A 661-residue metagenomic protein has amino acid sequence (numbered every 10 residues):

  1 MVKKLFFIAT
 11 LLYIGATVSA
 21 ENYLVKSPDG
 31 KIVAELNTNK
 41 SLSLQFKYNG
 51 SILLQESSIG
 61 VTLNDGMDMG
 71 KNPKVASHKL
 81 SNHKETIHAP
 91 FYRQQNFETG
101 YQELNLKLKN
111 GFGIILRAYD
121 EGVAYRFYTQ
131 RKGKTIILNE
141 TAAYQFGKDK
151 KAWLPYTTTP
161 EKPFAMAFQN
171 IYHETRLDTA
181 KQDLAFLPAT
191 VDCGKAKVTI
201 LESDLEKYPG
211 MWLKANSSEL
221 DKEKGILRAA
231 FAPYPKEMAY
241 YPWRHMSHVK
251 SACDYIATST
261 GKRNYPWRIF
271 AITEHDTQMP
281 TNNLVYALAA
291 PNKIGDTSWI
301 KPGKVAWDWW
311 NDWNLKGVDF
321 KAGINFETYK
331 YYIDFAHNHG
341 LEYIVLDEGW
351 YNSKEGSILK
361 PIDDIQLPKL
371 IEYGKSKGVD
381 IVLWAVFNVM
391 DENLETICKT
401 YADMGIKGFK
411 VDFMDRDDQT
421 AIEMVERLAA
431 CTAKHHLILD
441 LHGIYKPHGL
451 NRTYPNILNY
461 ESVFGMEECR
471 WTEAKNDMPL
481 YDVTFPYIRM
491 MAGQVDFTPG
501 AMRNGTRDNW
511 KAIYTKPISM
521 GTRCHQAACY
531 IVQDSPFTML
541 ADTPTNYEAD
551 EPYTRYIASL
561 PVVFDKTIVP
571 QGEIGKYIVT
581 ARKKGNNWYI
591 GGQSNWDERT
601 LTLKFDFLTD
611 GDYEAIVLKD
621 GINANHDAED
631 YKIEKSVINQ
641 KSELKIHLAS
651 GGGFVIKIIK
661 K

Functional and structural regions predicted by a protein language model:
M1-N22: Bacterial Sec-dependent N-terminal signal peptides
N22-A287: N-terminal accessory beta-strand-rich subdomains and adjacent acidic, glycine-rich linkers that precede catalytic cores
I256-F335, H339: An acidic-aromatic substrate-binding cleft motif
A336, D412, L439, V532 (+1 more regions): Conserved, mostly hydrophobic/aromatic
D347-T522: Aromatic- and carboxylate-enriched substrate-binding clefts and catalytic-loop regions of carbohydrate-active enzymes
D542-Y589, Q593, N625-E629: Glycan-recognition and catalytic regions of carbohydrate-active enzymes
E573-E614, F654-V655: Carbohydrate-binding surface patches
K635-K661: C-terminal beta-strand-rich structural cap/linker in extracellular carbohydrate-active enzymes
